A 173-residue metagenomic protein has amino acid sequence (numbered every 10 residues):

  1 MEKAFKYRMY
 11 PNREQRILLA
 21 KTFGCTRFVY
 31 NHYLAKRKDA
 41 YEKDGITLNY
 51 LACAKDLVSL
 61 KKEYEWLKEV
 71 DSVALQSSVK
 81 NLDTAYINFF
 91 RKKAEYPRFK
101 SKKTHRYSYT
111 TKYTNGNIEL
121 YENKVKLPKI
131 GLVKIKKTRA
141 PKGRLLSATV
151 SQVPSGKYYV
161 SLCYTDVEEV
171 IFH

Functional and structural regions predicted by a protein language model:
M1-H173: Nucleic-acid substrate recognition interfaces
